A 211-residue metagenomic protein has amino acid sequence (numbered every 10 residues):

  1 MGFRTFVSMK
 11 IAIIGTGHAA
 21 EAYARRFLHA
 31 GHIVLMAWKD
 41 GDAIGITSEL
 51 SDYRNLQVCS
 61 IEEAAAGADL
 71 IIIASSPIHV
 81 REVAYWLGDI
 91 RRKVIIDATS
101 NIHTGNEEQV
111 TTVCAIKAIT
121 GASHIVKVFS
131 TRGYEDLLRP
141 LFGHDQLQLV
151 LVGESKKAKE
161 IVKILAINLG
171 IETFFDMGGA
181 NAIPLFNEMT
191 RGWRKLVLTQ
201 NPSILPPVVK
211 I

Functional and structural regions predicted by a protein language model:
F3-T47: NAD(P)+-binding Rossmann beta1-loop-alpha1 motif at the extreme N-terminus of oxidoreductases
I14, L147-I211: Active-site-lining helix/loop region of Rossmann-like oxidoreductase modules
L35, T104-G105, C114, L138-E160: Short beta-strand and adjoining strand-loop segment in the mid-core of the Rossmann-like NAD(P)-dependent dehydrogenase
G45-N55: Short, conserved SAM-binding/catalytic segment of Class I S-adenosyl-L-methionine-dependent methyltransferases
L56-I61, F175-G178: Short acidic-hydrophobic, aromatic-tinged amphipathic segments that line or gate anion-handling sites
E62-G105: Rossmann-fold NAD(P) dinucleotide-binding segment
W86-R92, I119-T120, G143-H144: Short, conserved loop/helix-junction motifs that constitute active-site signature segments in enzyme catalytic cores
T99-F142: Rossmann-fold NAD(P)-binding glycine/threonine-rich loop
